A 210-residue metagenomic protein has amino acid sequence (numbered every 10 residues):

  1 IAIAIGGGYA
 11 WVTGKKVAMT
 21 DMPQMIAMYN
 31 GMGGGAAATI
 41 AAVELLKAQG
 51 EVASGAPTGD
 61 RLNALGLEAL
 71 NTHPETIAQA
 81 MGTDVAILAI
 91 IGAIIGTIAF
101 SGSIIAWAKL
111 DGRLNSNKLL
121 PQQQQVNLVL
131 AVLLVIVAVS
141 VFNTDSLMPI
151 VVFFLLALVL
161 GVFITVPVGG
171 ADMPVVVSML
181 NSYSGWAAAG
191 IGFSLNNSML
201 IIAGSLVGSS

Functional and structural regions predicted by a protein language model:
I1, A80, D84-I94, V151-F153 (+1 more regions): Loop-to-transmembrane alpha-helix initiation sites
I1, V12-D21, A38-R61, E75 (+1 more regions): Transmembrane alpha-helix boundary signature
A2-G6, A10, G14, G33-A36 (+5 more regions): Alpha-helical transmembrane segments in multi-pass membrane proteins
G7-I26, S103-N117, L160-M173: C-terminal ends of transmembrane helices
V12-K16, I26-A27, G35-L46, T165 (+1 more regions): Generic transmembrane alpha-helix signature in multi-pass membrane proteins, especially transporters/channels
D21-G33, K118-V129, P174-Y183: Cytoplasmic-side transmembrane-helix entry/capping segments in multi-pass membrane proteins
I26-G55, G66-G96, F100: Hydrophobic alpha-helical hairpins/lids featuring a short glycine-rich hinge
G34-E44, G96-G102, A106-K109, A131-V141 (+2 more regions): Helical transmembrane-bundle signal
